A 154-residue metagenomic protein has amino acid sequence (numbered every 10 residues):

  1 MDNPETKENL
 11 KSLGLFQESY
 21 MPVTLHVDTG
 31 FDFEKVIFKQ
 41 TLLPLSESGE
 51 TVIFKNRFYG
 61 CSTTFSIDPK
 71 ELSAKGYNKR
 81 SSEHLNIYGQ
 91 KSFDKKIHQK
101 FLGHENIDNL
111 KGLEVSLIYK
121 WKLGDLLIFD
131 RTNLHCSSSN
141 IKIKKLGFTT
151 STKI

Functional and structural regions predicted by a protein language model:
D2-L15: A short coil-to-beta-strand element that immediately follows conserved catalytic motifs
E18-N133, S138-I154: Catalytic core of non-heme Fe(II) oxygenases with the double-stranded beta-helix
